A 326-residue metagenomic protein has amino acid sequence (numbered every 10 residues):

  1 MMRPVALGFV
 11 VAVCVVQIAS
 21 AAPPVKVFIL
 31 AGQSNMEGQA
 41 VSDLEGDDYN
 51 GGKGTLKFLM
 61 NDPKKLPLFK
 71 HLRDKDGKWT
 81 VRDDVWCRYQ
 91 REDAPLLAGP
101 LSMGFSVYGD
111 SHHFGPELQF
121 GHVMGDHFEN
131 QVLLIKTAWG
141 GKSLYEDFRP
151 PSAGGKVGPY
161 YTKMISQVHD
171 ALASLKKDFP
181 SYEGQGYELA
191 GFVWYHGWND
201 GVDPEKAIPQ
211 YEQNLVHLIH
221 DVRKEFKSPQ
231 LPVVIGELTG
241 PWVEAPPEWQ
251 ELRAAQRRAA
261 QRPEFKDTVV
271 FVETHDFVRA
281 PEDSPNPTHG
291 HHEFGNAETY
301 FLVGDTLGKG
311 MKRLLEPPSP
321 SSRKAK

Functional and structural regions predicted by a protein language model:
M1-A6, M124: Positively charged n-region of N-terminal signal peptides that target proteins for export
V5-Q17: Bacterial N-terminal signal peptides
A21-K326: Cell-envelope and extracellular/periplasmic
